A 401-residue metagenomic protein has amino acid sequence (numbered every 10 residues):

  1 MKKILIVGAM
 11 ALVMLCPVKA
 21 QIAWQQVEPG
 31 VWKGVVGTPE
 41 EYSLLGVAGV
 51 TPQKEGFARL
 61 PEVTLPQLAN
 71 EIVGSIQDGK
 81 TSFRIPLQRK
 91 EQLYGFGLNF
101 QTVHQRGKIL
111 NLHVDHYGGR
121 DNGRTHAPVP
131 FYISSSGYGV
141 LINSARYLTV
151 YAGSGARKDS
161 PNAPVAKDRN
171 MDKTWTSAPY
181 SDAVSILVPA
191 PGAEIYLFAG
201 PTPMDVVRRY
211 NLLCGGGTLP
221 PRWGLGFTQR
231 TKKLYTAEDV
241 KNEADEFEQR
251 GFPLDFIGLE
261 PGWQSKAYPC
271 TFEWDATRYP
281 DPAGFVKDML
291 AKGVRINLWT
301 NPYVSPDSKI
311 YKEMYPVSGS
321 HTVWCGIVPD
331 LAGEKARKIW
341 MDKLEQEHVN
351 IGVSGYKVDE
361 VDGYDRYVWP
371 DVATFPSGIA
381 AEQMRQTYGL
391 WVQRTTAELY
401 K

Functional and structural regions predicted by a protein language model:
M1-I4: Positively charged n-region of N-terminal signal peptides that target proteins for export
V7-M14: Bacterial N-terminal signal peptides
C16-A20: Sec/Tat signal peptide C-region and signal peptidase I cleavage site
Q21-P221, T231-K233, A237, A244-Q249: Catalytic and substrate-binding clefts that recognize carbohydrates or anionic sugar/phosphate headgroups
Y151-A152, Y235, D239, P269 (+1 more regions): Short, solvent-exposed polar/charged micro-motifs at secondary-structure junctions
A190-E194, G224-G226, P269, G326: Short, solvent-exposed beta-strand edge segments and adjacent coil->beta transition regions
L213-R230, Y315-V328: N-terminal small/glycine-rich loop or linker at the start of catalytic domains across soluble metabolic enzymes
P253-K401: Aromatic- and carboxylate-enriched substrate-binding clefts and catalytic-loop regions of carbohydrate-active enzymes
